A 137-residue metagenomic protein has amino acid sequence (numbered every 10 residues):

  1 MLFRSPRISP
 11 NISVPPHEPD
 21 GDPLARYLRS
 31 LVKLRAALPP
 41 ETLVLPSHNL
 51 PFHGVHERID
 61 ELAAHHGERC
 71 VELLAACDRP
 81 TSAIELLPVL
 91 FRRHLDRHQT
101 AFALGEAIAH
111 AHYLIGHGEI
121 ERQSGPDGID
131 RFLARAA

Functional and structural regions predicted by a protein language model:
M1-C70: Metallo-beta-lactamase
V71-A137: C-terminal regulatory/interaction regions
